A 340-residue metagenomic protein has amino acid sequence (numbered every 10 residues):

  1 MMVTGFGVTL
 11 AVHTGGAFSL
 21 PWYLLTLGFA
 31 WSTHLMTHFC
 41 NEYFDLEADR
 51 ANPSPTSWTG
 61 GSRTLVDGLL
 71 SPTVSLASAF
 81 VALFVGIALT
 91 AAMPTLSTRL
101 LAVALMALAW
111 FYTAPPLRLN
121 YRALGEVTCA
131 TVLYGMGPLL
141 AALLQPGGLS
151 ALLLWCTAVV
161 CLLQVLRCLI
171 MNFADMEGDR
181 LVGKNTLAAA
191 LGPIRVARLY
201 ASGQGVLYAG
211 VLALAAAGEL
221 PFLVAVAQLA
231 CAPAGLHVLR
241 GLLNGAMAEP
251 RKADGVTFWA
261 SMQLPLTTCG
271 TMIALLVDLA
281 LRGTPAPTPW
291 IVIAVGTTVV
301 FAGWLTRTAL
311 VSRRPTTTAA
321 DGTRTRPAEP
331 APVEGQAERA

Functional and structural regions predicted by a protein language model:
M2-G7, V127-A142, A188-P193, A253-M272 (+1 more regions): Small-residue-rich segments of transmembrane alpha-helices in multi-pass membrane proteins, especially helix faces
G5-F44, L96-W110, S150-I170: Membrane-embedded alpha-helical segments that form the functional core of polytopic membrane enzymes, especially those
A11-F18, T128-V182, I194-R198, G205-Y208: Functional transmembrane core segments of multi-pass inner-membrane proteins
A30-T59, V165-A188, P193: Acidic (Asp/Glu-rich) catalytic motifs at the cytosolic membrane interface
T37-E42, A107-N120, C168, N172 (+2 more regions): C-terminal ends of transmembrane helices
A51-L96, N185-Q228, M262-L266: Multi-pass membrane catalytic core of lipid/isoprenoid biosynthesis enzymes
S62-G148, L152: Intramembrane alpha-helical segments
E219-A340: Extended hydrophobic alpha-helices typical of membrane-associated regions
